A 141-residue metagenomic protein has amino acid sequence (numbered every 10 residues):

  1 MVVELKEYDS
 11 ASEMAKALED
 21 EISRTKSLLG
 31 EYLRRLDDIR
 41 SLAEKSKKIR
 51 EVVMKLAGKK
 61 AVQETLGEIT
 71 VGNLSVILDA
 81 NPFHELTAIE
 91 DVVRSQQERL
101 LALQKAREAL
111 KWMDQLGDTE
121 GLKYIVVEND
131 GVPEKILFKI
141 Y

Functional and structural regions predicted by a protein language model:
M1-G30, I77: Short, charge-rich amphipathic alpha-helices with coiled-coil/heptad character
V2-K6, A17, S41-V52, L56-A57 (+1 more regions): N-terminal secretory signal sequences
L18-T25, Y32, R50, L103-E108: Charged, low-complexity, helix-prone segments enriched in Lys/Glu/Asp/Gln
E21-L36, E85-V92: Short, charge-rich amphipathic segments
L28-T70: Extended alpha-helical coiled-coil "stalk/arm" regions that act as elongated linkers or oligomerization scaffolds
L42-V53, H84-K135, I140: Coiled-coil termination/hinge junctions
A61, T65-I89: Short, glycine/alanine-rich amphipathic alpha-helical segment that often forms an alpha-turn-alpha hairpin
